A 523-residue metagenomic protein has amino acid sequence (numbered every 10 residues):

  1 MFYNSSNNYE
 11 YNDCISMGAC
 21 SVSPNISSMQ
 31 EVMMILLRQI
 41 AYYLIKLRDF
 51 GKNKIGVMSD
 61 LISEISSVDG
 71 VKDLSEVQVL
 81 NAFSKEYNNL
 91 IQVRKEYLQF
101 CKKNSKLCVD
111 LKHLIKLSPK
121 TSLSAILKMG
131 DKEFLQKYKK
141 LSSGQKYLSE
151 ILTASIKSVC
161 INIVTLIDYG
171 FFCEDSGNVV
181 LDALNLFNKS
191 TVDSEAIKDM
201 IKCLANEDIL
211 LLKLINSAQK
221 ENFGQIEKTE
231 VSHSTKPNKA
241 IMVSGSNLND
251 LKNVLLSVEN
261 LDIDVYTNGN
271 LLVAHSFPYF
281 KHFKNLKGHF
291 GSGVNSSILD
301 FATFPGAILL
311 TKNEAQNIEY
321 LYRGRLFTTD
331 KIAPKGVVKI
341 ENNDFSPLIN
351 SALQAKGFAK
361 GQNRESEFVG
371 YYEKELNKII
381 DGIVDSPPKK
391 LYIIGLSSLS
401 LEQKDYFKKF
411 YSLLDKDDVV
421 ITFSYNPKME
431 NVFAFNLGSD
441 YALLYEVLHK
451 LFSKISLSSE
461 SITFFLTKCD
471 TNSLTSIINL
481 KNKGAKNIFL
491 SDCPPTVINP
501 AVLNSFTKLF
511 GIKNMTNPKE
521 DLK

Functional and structural regions predicted by a protein language model:
F2-K52, K106, T121-L123, E195 (+1 more regions): Anaerobic metallocofactor- and corrinoid-dependent redox/one-carbon enzyme cores, especially those from methanogenesis
L37, A41-N222: Electropositive, gly/pro-rich neighborhoods at or near active sites that engage anionic ligands
